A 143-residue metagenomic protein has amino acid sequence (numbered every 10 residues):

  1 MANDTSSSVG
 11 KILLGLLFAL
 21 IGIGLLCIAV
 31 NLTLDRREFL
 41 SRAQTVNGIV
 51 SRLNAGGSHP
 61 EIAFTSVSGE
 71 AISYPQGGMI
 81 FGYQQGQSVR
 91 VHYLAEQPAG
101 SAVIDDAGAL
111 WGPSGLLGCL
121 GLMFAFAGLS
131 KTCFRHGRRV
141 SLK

Functional and structural regions predicted by a protein language model:
A2-L40, I104-K143: Alpha-helical transmembrane spans
S41-N54: Structural detector for short beta-strands of small beta-barrel domains
S51-G56, L94-E96: Short beta-strand micro-motifs enriched in acidic
G56-A63: Short aromatic-glycine-enriched beta-strand elements
A63-I72: Short solvent-exposed strand/turn elements
I72-V103: Extended, hydrophilic extramembrane loops/domains of integral membrane proteins
